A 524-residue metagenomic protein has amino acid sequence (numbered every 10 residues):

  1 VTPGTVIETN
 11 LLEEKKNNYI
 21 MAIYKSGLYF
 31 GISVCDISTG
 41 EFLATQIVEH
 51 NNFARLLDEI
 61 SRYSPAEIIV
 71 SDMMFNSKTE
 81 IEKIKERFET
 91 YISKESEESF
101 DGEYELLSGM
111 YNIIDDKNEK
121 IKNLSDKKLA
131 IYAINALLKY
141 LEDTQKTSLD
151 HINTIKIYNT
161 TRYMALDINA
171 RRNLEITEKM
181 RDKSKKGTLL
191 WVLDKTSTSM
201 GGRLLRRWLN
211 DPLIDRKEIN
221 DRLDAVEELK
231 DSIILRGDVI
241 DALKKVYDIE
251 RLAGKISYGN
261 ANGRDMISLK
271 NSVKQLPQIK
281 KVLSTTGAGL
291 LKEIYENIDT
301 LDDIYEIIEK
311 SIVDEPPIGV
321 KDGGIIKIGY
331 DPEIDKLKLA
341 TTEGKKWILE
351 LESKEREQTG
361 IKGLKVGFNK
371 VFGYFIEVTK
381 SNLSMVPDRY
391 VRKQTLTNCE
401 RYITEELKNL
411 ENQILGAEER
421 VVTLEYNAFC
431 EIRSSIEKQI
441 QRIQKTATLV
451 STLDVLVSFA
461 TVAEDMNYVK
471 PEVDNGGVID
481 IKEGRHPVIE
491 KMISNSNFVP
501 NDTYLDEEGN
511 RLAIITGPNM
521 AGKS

Functional and structural regions predicted by a protein language model:
V1-E228, G237, D241-S257, A261-S353 (+1 more regions): Charged catalytic and DNA/RNA-contacting regions of genome-maintenance and nucleic-acid-processing enzymes
K127, S197-T198, G202-W208, T379-K408 (+1 more regions): ATPase nucleotide-binding head domains, primarily ABC-like/P-loop NTPase cores
D231-L235, N519: Conserved interaction-surface patches within small, structured recognition/assembly domains
Y258, N262, S272-Q275, I328-G329 (+2 more regions): Charged, surface-exposed helical/loop "interaction arms" that form contiguous linear patches used for dimerization
I304-I307, S311, I318, Y374-Y390: Cytosolic, long alpha-helical scaffolding segments
L396, E400-S434: Extended, charged coiled-coil "arm/hinge" scaffolds of SMC/Rad50-like chromosome-maintenance ATPases and other large
